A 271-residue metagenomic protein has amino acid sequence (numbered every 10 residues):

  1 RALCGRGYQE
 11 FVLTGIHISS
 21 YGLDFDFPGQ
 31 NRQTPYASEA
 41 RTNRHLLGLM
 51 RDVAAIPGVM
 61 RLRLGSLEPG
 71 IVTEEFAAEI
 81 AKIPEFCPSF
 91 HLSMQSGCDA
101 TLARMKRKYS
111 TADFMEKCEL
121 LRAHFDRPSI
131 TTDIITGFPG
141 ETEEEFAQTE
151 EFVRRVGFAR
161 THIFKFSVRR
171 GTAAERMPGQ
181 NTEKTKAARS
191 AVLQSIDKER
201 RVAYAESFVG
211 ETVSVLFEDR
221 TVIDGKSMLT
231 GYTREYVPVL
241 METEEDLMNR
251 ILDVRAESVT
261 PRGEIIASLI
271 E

Functional and structural regions predicted by a protein language model:
R1: Ferredoxin-type iron-sulfur electron-transfer modules in oxidoreductases and energy-metabolism complexes
G5-F146, R154: Conserved SAM/AdoMet-binding glycine-rich loop
G15-H17, M94-S96, K165-R170, T233-E235: Short, small-residue-rich loop/turn micro-motifs
L67, R104, T161, M241-E242: Thr-Gly-centered strand-to-loop micro-motif
F76-A77, T149, M241-E242: Short beta-alpha junctions and helix-cap segments that line functional grooves
L92, D133, V153, T161 (+3 more regions): Hydrophobic, well-ordered secondary-structure elements that form the walls of internal hydrophobic environments
E144, Q148-L193: C-terminal, non-catalytic macromolecule-binding modules
R176-E271: Terminal RNA-binding accessory module
